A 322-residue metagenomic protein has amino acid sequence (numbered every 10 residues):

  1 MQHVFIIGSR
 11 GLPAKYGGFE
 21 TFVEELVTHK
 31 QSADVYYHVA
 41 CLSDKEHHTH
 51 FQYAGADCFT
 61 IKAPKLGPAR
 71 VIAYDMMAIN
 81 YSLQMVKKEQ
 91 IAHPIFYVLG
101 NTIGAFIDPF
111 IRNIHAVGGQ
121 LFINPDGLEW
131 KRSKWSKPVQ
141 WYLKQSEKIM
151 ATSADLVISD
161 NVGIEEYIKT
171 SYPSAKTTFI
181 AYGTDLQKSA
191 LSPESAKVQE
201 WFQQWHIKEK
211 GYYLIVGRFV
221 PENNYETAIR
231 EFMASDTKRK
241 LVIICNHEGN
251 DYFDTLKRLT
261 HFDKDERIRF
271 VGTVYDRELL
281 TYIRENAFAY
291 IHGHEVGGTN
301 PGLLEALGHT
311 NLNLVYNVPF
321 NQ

Functional and structural regions predicted by a protein language model:
F5, F202-N223, I229-D236, V242-I243: Conserved donor-binding/catalytic core segment of Leloir-type glycosyltransferases
I7-K15, H29-P68, G163-S171, E248-Y252: N-terminal strand-loop element at the rim of the active site of nucleotide-sugar-dependent glycosyltransferases
C41-K45, T184, V216, R239-T255 (+1 more regions): Glycosyltransferase donor-sugar binding loop
I72-Q84, H93-D126, G298: An aromatic- and histidine-rich active-site surface loop
V139-V157: Membrane-proximal helix-turn-helix segments that form the acceptor-binding/catalytic region of lipid-linked
A151-S189, V198: A short, active-site helix/loop in glycosyltransferases that binds the activated sugar's phosphate group
A190-H206: A short helix/loop element that forms part of the nucleotide-sugar donor recognition site in Leloir-type
Y282-G298, N311-L312: Acidic donor-binding loop of glycosyltransferase active sites
